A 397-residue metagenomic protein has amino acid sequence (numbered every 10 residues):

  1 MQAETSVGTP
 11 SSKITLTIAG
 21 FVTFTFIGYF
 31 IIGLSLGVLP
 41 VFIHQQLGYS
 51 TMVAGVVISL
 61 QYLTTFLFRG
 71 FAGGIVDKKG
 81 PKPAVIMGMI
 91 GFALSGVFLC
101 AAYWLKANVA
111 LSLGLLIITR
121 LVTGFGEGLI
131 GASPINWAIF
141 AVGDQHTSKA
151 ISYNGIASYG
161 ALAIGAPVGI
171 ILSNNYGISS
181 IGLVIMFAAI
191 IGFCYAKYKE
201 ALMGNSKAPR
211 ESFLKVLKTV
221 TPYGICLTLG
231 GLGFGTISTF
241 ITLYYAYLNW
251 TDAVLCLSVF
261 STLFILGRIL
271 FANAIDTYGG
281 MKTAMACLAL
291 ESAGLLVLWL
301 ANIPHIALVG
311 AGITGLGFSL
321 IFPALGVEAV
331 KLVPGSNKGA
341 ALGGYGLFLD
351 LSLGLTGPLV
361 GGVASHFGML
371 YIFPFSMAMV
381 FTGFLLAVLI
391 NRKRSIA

Functional and structural regions predicted by a protein language model:
T15-I58, Y62, G231-Y244, L248: Helix-loop boundary and gating motifs at the non-cytosolic
F26, L111-L129, T228, I306-L320: Hydrophobic core of transmembrane alpha-helices in multi-pass small-molecule transporters, especially MFS/SLC-type
Y62-G70, L162-A163, S261-I269, L353-G354: Residue-level signature of mid-helix packing/kink "hotspots" within the transmembrane helices of 12-pass Major
L67-W104: Conserved MFS/SLC helix-loop-helix module at the cytosolic interface between two early adjacent transmembrane helices
F68-P81, R268-G279, A364-S365: Helix-to-loop junctions at the C-terminal end of transmembrane segments in multipass secondary transporters
I90-V109, L290-N302: C-terminal ends and interior cores of transmembrane alpha-helices in multi-pass membrane transporters/permeases
T119-A157, E328: Cytoplasmic helix-loop-helix junction between adjacent transmembrane helices in 12-TM secondary transporters
M186-N205, L386-N391: C-terminal membrane-cytosol helix-exit motif in multi-pass small-molecule transporters
